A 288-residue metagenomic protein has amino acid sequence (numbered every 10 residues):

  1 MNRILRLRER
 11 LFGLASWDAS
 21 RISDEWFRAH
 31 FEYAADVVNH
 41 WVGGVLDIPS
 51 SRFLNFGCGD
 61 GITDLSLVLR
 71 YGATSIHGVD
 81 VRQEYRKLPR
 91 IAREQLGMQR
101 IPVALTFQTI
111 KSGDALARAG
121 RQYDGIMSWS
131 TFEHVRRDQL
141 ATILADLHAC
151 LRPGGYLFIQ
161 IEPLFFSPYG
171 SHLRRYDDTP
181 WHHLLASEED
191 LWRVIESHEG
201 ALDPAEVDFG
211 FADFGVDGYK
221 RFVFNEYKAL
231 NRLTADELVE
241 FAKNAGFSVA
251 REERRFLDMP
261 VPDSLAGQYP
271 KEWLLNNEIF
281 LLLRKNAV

Functional and structural regions predicted by a protein language model:
R6-V45: Class I SAM-dependent methyltransferase Rossmann-like catalytic core, especially the SAM/SAH-binding loop
S50-G59: Conserved class I S-adenosyl-L-methionine
I62-A115: Class I SAM-dependent methyltransferase SAM/SAH-binding core
L116-I126: A short acidic, Gly/Pro-enriched loop at the edge of an enzyme's catalytic core that lines a small-molecule cofactor
A141-P153: A short glycine-rich, Lys/Arg-flanked "PGG" loop and its adjoining helix->strand segment in the class I
F158-A201: Conserved class I S-adenosyl-L-methionine
A229-G246: Short alpha-helix
A245-F247, A266-V288: Core SAM-dependent methyltransferase catalytic element
